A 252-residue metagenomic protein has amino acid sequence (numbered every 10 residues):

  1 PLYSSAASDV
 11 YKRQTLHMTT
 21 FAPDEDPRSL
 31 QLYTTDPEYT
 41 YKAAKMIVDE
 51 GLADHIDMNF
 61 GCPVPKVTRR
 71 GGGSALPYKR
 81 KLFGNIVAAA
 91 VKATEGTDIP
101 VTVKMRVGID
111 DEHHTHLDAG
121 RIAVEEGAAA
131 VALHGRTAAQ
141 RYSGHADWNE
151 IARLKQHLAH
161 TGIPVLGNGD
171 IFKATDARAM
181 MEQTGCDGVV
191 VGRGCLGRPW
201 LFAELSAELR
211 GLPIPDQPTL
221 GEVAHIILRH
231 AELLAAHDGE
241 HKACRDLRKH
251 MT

Functional and structural regions predicted by a protein language model:
P1-A7, Y11: Single conserved hydrophobic/aromatic residue that forms the stacking wall/gate of nucleotide- or nucleobase-binding
K12-T15, P65-A89, T94, H114 (+2 more regions): Active-site-adjacent beta->alpha loops and helix N-cap segments on the catalytic face of soluble alpha/beta enzymes
R28-L32, I56, V101-M105, L133 (+2 more regions): Hydrophobic faces of well-ordered beta-strands that scaffold small-molecule active sites in alpha/beta enzyme cores
S29-L52, A75-L82, H114: Glycine-rich anion/phosphate-binding loops
Y33-T35, G61-P63, K104-D110, R136-A138 (+2 more regions): Active-site beta-loop-alpha junctions enriched in small/polar residues
E38-Y39, K81, P100, M105-D118: Active-site glycine- and acidic-residue-rich loops that bind and position anionic ligands or nucleotide-like cofactors
H55-V64, E126-G135, V191-G194: Non-cysteine beta-strand/loop elements that form the S-adenosyl-L-methionine
A93, D98-P100, E112-A130, Y142 (+3 more regions): Alpha/beta catalytic cores of nucleotide-metabolism and tRNA/nucleoside-modifying enzymes
